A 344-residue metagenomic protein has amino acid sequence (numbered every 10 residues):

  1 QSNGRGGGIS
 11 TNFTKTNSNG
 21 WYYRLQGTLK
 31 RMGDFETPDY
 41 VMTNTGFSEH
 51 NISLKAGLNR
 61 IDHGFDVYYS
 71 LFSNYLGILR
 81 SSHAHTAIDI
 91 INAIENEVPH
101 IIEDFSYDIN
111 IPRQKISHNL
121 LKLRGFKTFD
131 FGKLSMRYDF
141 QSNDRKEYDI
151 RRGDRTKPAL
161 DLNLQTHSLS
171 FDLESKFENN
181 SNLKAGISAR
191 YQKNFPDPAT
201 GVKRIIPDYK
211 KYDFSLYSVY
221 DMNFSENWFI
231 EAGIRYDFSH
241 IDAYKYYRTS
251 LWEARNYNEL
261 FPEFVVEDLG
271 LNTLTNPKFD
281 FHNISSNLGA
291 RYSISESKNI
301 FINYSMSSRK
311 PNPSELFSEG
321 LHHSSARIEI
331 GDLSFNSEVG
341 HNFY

Functional and structural regions predicted by a protein language model:
Q1-Y344: Outer-membrane beta-barrel proteins, especially TonB-dependent receptors
